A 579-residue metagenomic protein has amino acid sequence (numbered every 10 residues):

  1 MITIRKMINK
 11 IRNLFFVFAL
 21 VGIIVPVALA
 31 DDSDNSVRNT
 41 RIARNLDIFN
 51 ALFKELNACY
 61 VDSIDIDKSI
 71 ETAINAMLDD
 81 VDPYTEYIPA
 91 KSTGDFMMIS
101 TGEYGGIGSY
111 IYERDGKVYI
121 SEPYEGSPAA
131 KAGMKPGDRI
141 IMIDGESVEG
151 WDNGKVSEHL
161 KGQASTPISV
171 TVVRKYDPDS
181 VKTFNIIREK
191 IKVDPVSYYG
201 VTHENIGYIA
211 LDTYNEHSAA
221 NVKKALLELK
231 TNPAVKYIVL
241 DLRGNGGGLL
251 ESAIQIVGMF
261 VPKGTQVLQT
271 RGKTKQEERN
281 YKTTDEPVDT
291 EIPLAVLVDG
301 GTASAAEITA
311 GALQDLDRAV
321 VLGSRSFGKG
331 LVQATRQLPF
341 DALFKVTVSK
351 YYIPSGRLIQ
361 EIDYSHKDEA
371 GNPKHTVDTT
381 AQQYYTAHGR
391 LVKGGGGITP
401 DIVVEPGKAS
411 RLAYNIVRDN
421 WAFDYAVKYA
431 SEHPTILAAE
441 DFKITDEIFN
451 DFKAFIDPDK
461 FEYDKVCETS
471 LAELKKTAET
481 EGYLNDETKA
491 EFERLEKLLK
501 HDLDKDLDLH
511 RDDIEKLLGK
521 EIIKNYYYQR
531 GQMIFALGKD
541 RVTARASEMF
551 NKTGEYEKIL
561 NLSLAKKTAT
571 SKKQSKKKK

Functional and structural regions predicted by a protein language model:
M1-K10: N-terminal secretory signal peptides that target proteins for export/translocation
F15-P26: Bacterial N-terminal signal peptides
A28-N45, F49-I66, P89, Y119-P123 (+4 more regions): Cleft-lining beta-strand/loop regions that shape enzyme active-site pockets
A51-C59, S63, D67, T72 (+26 more regions): Structured segments of extracytoplasmic/periplasmic soluble domains in secreted or envelope-associated proteins
N57-S121, S165-R188, V193-Y198, L537-S547 (+1 more regions): Extended, small/polar residue-biased N-terminal targeting/export presequences and adjacent propeptide/linker tracts
I107-G108, E286, K345-T347: A structural signal for short loop-to-beta-strand junctions that line the ligand-binding cleft of periplasmic/secreted
A305, D317, L322-S324, G328-R390 (+1 more regions): Polar, glycine-rich mid-to-C-terminal structural blocks that act as macromolecule-binding/assembly scaffolds
L358-S365, E369-K579: Conserved functional hotspot residues or short segments at active or partner-binding sites across diverse domains
